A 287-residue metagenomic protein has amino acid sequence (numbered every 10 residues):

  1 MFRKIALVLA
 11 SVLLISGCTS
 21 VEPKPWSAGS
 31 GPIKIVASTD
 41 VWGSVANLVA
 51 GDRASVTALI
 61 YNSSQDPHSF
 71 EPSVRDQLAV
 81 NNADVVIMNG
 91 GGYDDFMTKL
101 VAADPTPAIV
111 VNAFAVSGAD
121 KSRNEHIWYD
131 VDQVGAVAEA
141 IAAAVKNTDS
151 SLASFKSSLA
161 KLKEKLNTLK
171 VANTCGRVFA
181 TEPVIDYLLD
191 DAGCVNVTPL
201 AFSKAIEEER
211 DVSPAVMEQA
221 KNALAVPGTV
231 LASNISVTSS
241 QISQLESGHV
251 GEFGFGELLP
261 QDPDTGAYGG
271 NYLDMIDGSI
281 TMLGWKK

Functional and structural regions predicted by a protein language model:
M1-E22: Secretory targeting and sorting signals
C18-K287: Extracytoplasmic metal-acquisition and chelation regions
